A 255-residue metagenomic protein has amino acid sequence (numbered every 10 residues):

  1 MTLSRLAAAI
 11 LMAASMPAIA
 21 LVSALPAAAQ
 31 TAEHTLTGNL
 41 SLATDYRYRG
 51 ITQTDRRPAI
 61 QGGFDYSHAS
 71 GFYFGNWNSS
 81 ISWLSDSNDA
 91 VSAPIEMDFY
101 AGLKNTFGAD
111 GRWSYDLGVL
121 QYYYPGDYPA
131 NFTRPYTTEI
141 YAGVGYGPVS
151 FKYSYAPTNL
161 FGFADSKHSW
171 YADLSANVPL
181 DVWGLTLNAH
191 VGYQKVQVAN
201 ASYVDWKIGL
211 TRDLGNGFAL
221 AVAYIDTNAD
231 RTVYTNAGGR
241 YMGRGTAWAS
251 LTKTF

Functional and structural regions predicted by a protein language model:
M1-T35: Cleavable N-terminal export/targeting peptides
Q30-S82, T246, T252: Short glycine/proline- and aromatic-enriched beta-strand/turn motifs that initiate or cap beta-hairpins
H34, R56-I60, A93-M97, W113 (+5 more regions): Residues that define the transmembrane beta-barrel architecture of outer-membrane proteins
L42-Y48, H68, N78-S82, N105 (+7 more regions): Transmembrane beta-strands of outer-membrane beta-barrel pores
G63-D65, Y100-G102, G118, Y141-G143 (+3 more regions): Outer-membrane beta-barrel architecture
A69-R134: Surface-exposed loop and membrane-interface regions of Gram-negative outer-membrane beta-barrel proteins
S70-F74, G108-Y115, P148-Y153, L180-L187 (+1 more regions): Repeated loop/turn-to-beta-strand initiation elements of outer-membrane beta-barrel proteins
I208, R212-L214, G239-F255: Outer-membrane beta-barrel "beta-signal"
